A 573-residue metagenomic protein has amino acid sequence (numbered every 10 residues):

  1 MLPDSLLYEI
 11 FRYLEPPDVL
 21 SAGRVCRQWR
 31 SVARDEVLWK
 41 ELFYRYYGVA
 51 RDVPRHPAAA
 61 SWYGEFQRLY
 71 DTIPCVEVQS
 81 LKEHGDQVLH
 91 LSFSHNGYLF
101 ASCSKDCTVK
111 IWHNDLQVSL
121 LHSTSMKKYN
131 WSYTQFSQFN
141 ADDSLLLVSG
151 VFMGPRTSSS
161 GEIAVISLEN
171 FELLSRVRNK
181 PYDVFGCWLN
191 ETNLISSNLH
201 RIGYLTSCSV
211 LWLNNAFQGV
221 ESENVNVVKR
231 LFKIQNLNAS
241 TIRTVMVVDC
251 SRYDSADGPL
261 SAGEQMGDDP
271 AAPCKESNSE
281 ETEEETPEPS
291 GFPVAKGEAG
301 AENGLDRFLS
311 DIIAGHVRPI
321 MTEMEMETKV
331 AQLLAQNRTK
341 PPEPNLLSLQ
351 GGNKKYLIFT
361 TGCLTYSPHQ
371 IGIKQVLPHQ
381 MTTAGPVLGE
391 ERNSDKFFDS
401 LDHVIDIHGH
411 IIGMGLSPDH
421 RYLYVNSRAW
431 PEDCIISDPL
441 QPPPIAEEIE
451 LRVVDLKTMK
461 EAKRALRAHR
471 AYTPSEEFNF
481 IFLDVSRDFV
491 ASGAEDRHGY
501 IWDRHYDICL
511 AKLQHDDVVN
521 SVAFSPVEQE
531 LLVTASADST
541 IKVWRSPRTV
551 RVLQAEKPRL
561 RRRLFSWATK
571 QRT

Functional and structural regions predicted by a protein language model:
P17, G23-L89, E288, F292-D399 (+3 more regions): Intrinsically disordered, low-complexity acidic/Ser/Thr/Pro-rich linker and tail segments in large eukaryotic scaffolds
V19, G97-A101, S144-L147, T192-S196 (+6 more regions): Structural hallmark of WD40 beta-propellers
Q79-E83, S119-K128, S175-R178, V404-I405 (+4 more regions): Short C-terminal beta-strands that terminate individual repeats in beta-propeller domains, predominantly WD40 blades
D86-S92, K128-Q138, Y182-C187, H410-M414 (+2 more regions): Canonical WD40 repeat/beta-propeller blade segments in eukaryotic WD-repeat proteins
L91-Y98, F139-D142, C187-T192, D406 (+4 more regions): Loop/turn segments within WD40 beta-propeller blades
C103-D106, S427-R428, G493-D496, A535-D538: Conserved strand-to-loop turn within each blade of WD40 beta-propeller repeats
V109-H113, T157-L168, L205-N214, L451-K457 (+2 more regions): WD40-repeat beta-propellers
S149-S159, I202-V210, S367-L377, N426-A446: Short, conserved, GDST-rich strand-edge loop motifs in beta-rich repeat architectures
